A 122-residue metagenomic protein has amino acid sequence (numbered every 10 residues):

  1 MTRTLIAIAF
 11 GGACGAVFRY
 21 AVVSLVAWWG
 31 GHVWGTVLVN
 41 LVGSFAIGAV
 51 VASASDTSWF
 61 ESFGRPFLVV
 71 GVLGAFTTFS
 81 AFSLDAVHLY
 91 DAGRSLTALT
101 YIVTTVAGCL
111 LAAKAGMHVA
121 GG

Functional and structural regions predicted by a protein language model:
M1-G122: Membrane-interface helix-loop junctions in multi-pass transporters/channels
